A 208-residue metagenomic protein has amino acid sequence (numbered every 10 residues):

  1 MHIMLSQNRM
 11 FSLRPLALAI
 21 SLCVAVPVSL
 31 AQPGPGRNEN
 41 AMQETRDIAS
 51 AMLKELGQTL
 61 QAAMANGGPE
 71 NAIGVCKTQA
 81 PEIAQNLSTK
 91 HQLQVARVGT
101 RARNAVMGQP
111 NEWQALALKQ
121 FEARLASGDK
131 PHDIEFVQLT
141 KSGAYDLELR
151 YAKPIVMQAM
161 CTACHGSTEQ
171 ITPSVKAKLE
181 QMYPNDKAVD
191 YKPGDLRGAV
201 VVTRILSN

Functional and structural regions predicted by a protein language model:
H2-I3, H165: Histidine-centered active-site/metal-ligand motif
I3-L18: Bacterial N-terminal signal peptides that target proteins for export
P15-P27: Bacterial N-terminal signal peptides
P33-Q158, Q170-N208: Extracytoplasmic c-type cytochrome modules immediately beyond a signal peptide or single-pass transmembrane anchor
T162-E169: Detector for the c-type heme attachment site
